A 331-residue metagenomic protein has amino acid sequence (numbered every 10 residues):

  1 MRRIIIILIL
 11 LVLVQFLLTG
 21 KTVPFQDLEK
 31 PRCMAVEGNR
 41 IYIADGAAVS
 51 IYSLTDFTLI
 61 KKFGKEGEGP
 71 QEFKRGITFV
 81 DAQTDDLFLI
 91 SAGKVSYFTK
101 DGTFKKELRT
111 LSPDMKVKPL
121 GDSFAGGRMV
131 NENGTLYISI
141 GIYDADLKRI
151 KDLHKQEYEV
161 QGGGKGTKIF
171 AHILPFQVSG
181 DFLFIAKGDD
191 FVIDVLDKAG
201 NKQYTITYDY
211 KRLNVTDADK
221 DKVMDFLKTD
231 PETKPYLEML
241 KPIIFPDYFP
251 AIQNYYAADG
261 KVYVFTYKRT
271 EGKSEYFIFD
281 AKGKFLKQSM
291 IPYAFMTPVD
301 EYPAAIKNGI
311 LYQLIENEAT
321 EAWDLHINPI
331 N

Functional and structural regions predicted by a protein language model:
I4-F16: Sec-dependent N-terminal signal peptides
L18-N331: Eukaryotic scaffold repeat domains enriched in small/polar residues
